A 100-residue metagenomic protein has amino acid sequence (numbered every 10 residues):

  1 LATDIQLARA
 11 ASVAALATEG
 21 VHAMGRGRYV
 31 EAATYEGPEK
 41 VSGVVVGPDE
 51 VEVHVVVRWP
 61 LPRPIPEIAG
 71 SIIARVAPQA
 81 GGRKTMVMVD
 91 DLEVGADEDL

Functional and structural regions predicted by a protein language model:
L1-V21: N-terminal presequence-like segments and adjacent domain-start helices
A15, E36, V45, Q79-G81: A generic structural signal for short, solvent-exposed coil/turn residues that cap or connect secondary-structure
A17-M24, P78-R83: Short secondary-structure junctions
T18-V21, G27-T34, L61-I65: Short linear motifs at secondary-structure transitions and domain/linker junctions
M24-H54, M86-E98: Short edge beta-strands and adjacent turn/loop segments
V55-W59: Short beta-strand-to-loop capping motifs
L61-R83: Short, non-transmembrane amphipathic alpha-helical segments
